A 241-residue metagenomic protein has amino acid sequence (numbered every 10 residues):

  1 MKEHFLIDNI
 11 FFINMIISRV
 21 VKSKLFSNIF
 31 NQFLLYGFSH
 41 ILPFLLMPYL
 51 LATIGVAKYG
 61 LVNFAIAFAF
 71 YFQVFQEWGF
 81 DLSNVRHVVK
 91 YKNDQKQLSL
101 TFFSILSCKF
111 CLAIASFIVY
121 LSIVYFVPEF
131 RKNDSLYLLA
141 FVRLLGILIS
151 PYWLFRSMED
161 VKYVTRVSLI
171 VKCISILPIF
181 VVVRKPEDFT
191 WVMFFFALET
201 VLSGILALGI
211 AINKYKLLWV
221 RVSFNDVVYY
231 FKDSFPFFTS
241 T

Functional and structural regions predicted by a protein language model:
F5, N9-L25, K162, F189-F196 (+1 more regions): Interhelical loop/hinge segments that connect adjacent transmembrane helices in multipass membrane
L6-F12, G37, I41, Q76 (+3 more regions): Alpha-helical transmembrane segments of multi-pass membrane transport and lipid-handling proteins
K24-D81, F117, I176, F235-T241: Signature of the first transmembrane helix
L25, L144-V167: Membrane-interface junctions at transmembrane-helix termini in multi-pass inner-membrane proteins
L25-F26, N63, Q95-C111, F231: Interfacial transmembrane-helix starts/ends
Y71, I114, S122, E129-L154 (+2 more regions): Alpha-helical transmembrane segments of multi-pass membrane proteins
Q76-N93: Helix-loop junctions and terminal segments of transmembrane helices in multi-pass membrane transport/translocation
L138-F141, T165-N213, D233: Hydrophobic alpha-helical transmembrane segments
